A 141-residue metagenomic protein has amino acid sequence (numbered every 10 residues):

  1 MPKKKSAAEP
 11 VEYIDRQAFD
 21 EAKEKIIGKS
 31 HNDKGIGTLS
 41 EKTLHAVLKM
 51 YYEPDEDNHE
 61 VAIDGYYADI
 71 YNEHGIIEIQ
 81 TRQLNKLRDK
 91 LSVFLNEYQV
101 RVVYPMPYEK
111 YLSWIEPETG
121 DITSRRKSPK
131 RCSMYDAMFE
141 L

Functional and structural regions predicted by a protein language model:
M1-Y67, T119-T123, K130-M134: Acidic-basic catalytic patches of nuclease active cores, encompassing PD-(D/E)XK and other metal-cofactor nuclease
L48, A68-Q83, L87, F94: Conserved catalytic cores of phosphodiester-cleaving nucleases, focusing on short active-site segments
E53-D57, N72-G75, L95-Q99: Short glycine/proline-enriched coil/turn segments at helix->beta-strand junctions
T81-L141: Catalytic cores of nucleic-acid endonucleases
